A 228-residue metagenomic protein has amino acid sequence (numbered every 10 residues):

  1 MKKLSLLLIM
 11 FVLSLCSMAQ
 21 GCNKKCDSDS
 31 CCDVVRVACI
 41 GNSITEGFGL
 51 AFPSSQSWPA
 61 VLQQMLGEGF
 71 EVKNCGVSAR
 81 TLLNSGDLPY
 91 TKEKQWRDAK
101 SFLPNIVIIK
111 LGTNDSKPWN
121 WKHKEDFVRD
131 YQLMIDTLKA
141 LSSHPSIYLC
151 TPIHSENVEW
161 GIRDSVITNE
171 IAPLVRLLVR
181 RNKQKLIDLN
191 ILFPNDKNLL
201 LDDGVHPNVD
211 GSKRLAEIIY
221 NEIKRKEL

Functional and structural regions predicted by a protein language model:
M1-I40, I44-P53, A60-G69, K100-N105 (+4 more regions): N-terminal secretory targeting modules
F11, L50, P152-L228: Catalytic His-Asp segment of secreted/periplasmic serine-dependent ester chemistry enzymes
D33-A38, I44-Q132, V166-N169: Conserved SGNH/GDSL esterase-like catalytic core that processes O-acyl groups on lipids and polysaccharides
G41, G76, T151, N190: Active-site beta-alpha turn of Rossmann-fold NAD(P)-dependent dehydrogenases/reductases
E71-K73, S146, K183-K185: Conserved beta-strand segments of alpha/beta enzyme cores
K110-N114, L138-N169: Active-site segments of SGNH/GDSL-like serine hydrolases that catalyze O-acetyl group transfer/hydrolysis on lipids
Q132-L138: Extended, non-globular alpha-helical segments
